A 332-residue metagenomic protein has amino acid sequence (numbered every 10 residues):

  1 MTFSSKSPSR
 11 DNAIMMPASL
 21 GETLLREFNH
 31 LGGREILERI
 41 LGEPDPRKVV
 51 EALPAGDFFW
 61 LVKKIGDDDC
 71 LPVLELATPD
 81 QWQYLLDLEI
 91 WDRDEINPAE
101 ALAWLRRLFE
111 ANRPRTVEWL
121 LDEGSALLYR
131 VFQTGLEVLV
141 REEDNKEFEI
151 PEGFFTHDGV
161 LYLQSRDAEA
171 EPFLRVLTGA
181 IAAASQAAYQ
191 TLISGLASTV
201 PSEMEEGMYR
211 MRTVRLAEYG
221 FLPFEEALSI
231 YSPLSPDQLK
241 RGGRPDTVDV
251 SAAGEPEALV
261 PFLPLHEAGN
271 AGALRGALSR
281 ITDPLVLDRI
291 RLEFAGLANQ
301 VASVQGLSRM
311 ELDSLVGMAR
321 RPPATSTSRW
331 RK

Functional and structural regions predicted by a protein language model:
M1-L76, D80-K332: General marker for long, soluble alpha-helical cores
